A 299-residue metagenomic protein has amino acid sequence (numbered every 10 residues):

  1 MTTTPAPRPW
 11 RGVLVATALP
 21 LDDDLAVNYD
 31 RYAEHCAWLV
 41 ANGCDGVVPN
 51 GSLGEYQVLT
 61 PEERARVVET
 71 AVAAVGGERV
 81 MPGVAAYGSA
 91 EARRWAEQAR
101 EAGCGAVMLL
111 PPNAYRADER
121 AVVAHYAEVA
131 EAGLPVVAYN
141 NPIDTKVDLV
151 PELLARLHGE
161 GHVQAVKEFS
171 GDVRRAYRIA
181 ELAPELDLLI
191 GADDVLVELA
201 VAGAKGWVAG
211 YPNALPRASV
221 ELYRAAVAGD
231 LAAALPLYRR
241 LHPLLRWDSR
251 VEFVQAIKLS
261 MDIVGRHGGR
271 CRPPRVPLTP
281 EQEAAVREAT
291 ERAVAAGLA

Functional and structural regions predicted by a protein language model:
T2, R8-P9, L14-A18, H35 (+3 more regions): C-terminal alpha-helical cap/extension of soluble enzyme domains
T3-K146, R156, A299: Active-site beta->alpha loop and helix N-cap motifs at the rims of alpha/beta catalytic domains
V15, P49, G54-Q57, A86 (+6 more regions): Short, flexible micro-motifs
Y32, R64, V68, A92 (+5 more regions): A general structural signal for well-ordered alpha-helical segments in protein cores
V72, R93, E97-R100, Y177 (+4 more regions): Residues within alpha-helical segments
A73-E78, E101-G103, A132-L134, H158-H162 (+4 more regions): Short helix-capping segments at alpha-helix termini
A132, I143-V251: Catalytic alpha/beta core domains of metabolic enzymes, predominantly
